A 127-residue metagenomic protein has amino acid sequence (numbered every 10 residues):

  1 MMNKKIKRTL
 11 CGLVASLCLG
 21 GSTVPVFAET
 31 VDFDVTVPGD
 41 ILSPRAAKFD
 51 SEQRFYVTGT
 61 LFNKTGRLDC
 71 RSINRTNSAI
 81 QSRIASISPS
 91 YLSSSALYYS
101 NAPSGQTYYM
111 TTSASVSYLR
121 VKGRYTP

Functional and structural regions predicted by a protein language model:
M1-K48: N-terminal prepro-regions of secreted/extracellular proteins
E29-P127: Mature secreted bioactive peptide module from preproproteins
